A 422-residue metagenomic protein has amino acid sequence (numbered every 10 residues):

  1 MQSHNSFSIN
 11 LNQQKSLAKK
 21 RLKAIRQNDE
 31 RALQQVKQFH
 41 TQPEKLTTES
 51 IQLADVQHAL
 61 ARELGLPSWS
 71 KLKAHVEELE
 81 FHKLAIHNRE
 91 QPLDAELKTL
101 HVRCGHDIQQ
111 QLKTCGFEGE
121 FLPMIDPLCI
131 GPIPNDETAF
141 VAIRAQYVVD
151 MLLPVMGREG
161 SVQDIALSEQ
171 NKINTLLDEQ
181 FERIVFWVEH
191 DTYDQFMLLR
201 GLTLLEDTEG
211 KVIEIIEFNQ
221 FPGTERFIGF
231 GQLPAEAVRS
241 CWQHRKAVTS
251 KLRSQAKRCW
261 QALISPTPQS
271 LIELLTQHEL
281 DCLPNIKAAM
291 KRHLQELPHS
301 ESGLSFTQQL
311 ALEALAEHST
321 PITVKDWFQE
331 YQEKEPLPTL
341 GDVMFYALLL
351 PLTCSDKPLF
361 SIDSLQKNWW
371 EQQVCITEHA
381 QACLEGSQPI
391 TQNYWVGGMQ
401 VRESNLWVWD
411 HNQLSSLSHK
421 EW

Functional and structural regions predicted by a protein language model:
M1-L84: Intrinsically disordered, low-complexity eukaryotic regions enriched in glycine, serine and charged residues
H87-E159: A structured, charge-rich N-terminal accessory region that forms the first stable segment of a protein and links
V155-D207: Long, hydrophobic/aromatic-enriched structural stretches that serve as scaffold segments
I215-Q243: Short, conserved secondary-structure transition motifs
A235-A316: A conserved mid-domain beta-alpha-beta active-site/ligand-binding segment of alpha/beta enzyme cores
Q309, Q332-S364: Charge-enriched amphipathic alpha-helical scaffolds
T320-Y331: Short acidic, hydrophobic short linear motifs in intrinsically disordered regions
S355-W422: C-terminal engagement modules used by replication, chromatin/transcription, nuclear envelope/ESCRT, and ubiquitin
